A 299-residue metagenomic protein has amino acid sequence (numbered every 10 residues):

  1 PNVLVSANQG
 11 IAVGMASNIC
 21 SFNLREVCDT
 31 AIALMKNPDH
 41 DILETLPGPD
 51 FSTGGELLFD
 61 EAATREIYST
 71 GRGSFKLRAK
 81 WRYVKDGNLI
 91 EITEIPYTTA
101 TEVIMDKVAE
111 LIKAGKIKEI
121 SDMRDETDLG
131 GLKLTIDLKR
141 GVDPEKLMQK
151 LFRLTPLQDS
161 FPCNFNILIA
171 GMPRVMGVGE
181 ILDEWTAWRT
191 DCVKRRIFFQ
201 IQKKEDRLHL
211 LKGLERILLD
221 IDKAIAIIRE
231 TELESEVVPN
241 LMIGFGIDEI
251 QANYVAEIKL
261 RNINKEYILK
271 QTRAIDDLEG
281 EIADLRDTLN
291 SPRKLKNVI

Functional and structural regions predicted by a protein language model:
P1-N2: Pre-Walker A adenine-sensing motif
N8-I11, M15-I299: C-terminal interaction appendages of subunits in large macromolecular complexes
